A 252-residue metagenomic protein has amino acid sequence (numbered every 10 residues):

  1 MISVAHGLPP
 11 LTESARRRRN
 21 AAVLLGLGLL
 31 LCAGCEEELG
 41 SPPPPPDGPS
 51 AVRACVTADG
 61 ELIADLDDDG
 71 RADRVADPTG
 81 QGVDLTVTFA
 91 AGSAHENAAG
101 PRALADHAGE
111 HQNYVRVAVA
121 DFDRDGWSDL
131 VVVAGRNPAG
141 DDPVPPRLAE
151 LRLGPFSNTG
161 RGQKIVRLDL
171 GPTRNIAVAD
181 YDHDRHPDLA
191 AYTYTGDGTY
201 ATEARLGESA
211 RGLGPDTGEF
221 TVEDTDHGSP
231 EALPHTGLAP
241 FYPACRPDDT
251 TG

Functional and structural regions predicted by a protein language model:
I2-G252: Beta-propeller-forming repeat regions
